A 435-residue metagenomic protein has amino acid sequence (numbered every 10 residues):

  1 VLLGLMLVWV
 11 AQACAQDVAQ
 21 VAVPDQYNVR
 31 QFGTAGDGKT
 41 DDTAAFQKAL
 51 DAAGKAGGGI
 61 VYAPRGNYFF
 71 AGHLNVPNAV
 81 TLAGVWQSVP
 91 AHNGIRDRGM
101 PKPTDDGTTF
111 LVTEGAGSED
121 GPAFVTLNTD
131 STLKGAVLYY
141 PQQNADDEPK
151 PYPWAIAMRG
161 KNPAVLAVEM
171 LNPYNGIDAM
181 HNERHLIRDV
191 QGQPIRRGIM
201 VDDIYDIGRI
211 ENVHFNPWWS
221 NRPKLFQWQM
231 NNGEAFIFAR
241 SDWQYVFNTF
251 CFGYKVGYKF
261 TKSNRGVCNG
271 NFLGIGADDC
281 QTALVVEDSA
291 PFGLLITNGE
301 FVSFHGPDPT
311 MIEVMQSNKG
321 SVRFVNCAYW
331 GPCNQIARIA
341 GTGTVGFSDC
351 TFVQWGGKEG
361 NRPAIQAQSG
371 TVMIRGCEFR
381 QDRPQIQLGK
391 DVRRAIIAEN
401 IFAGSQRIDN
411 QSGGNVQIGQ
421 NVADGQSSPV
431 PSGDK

Functional and structural regions predicted by a protein language model:
V1-Q12: Bacterial N-terminal signal peptides
N28-V29, L82, I418: Bulky hydrophobic/aromatic "packing anchor" residues in well-ordered structure
V29-P64: Acidic Gly/Asp/Thr-rich repetitive segments characteristic of extracellular carbohydrate-active and adhesion proteins
Q47-K55, Y68-A83, Q87-K134, Y139-N162 (+5 more regions): Extracellular beta-strand-rich solenoid/capping regions of secreted or surface-exposed proteins that bind or remodel
G117, G135, Y139-K435: Extracellular beta-rich repeat passengers
